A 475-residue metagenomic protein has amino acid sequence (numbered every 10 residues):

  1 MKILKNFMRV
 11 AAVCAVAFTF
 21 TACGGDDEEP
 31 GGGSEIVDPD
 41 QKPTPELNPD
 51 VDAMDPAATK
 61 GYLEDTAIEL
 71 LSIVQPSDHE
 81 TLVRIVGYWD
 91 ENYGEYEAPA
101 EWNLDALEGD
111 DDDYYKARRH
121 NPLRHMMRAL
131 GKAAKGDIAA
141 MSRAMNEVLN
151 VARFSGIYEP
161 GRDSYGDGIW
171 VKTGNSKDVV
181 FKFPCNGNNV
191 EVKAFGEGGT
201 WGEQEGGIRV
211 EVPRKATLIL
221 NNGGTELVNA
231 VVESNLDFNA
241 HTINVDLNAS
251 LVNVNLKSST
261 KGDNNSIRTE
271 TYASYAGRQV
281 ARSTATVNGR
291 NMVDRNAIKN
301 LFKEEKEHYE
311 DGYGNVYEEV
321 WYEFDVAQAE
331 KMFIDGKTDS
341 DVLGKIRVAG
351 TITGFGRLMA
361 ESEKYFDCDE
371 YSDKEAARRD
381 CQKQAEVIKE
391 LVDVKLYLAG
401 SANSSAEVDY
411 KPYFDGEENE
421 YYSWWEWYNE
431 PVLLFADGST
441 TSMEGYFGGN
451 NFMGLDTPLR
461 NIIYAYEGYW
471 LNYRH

Functional and structural regions predicted by a protein language model:
K2-A11: Bacterial N-terminal signal peptides that target proteins for export
L4, D113-V280: Long, acidic/polar, low-complexity amphipathic helices and coiled-coil-like
F18-A22: C-terminal motif of bacterial Sec signal peptides marking the signal peptidase cleavage site
G25-D178, M443, G448-H475: Acidic/polar, low-complexity intrinsically disordered N-terminal segments immediately downstream of a Sec signal
E205-A377: Acidic, serine/threonine- and glycine-rich low-complexity intrinsically disordered segments that serve as flexible
G314, E318-H475: A eukaryote-biased signal for long
